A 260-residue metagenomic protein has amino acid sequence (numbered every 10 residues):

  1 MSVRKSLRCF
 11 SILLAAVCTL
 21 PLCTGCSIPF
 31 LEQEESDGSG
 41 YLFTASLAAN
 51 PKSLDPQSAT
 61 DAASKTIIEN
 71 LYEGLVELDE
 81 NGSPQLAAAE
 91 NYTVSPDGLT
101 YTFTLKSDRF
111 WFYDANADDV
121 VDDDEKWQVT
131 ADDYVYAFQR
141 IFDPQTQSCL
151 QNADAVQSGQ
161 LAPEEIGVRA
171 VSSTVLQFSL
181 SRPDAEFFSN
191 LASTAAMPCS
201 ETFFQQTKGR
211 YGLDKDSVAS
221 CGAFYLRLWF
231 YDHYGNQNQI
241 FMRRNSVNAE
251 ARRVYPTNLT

Functional and structural regions predicted by a protein language model:
S2-I12: Bacterial N-terminal signal peptides that target proteins for export
P21-G25: C-terminal motif of bacterial Sec signal peptides marking the signal peptidase cleavage site
S27-P29: Bacterial signal peptide processing site
S39-A49, T100-F103, Y134, L176-Q177 (+3 more regions): Short, well-ordered beta-strand elements
S46-P96, A219-C221: N-terminal lobe/hinge region of extracytoplasmic solute-binding protein
E90-S148: Aromatic- and charge-enriched surface segment that lines or borders ligand/interaction sites
D132-D133, R140-F142, T146-F203: Surface-exposed binding/hinge segments that line and control ligand-binding clefts or catalytic entry sites
S173, D184-N258: Gly/Pro-rich hinge or "lid" segments in bacterial periplasmic/extracellular proteins
